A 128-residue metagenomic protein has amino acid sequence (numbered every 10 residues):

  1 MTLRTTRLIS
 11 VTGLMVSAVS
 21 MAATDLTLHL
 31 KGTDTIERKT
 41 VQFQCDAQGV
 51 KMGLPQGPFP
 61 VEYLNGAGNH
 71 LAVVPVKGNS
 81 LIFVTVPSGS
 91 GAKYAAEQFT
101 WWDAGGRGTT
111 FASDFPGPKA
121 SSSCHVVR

Functional and structural regions predicted by a protein language model:
T2-V11: Bacterial N-terminal signal peptides that target proteins for export
S17-S20: N-terminal signal peptide c-region/cleavage motif recognized by signal peptidases
A23-N79, P116-G117, V126-R128: N-terminal secretory signal peptides
E62-A67, T85-G91, G106-R107, H125-R128: A short, sequence-level motif marking secondary-structure junctions
L71-V73, I82, K93, T110: General beta-strand recognition
N79-T100: Contiguous, well-ordered beta-strand patches that form the walls/edges of small beta-barrel/beta-sandwich domains
T100-P118: Short, exposed beta-strand-loop hairpins at the edges of beta-sheets in extracellular/periplasmic proteins
